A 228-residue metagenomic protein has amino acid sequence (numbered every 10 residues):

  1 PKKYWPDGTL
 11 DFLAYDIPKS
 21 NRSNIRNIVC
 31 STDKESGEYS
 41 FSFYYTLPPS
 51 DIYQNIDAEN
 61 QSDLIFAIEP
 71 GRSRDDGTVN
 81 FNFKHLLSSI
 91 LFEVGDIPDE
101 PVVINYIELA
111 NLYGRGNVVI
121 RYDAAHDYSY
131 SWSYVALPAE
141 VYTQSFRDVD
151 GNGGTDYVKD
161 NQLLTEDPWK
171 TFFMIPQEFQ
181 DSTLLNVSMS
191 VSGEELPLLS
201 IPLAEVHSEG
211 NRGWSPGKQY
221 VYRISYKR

Functional and structural regions predicted by a protein language model:
P1-V103, E108, S188-V191, H207-R228: Short, low-hydrophobicity acidic/polar segments
Y4, D16, T46-L47, A136 (+4 more regions): Selective for proline/serine-rich intrinsically disordered segments in cytosolic/nuclear regulatory regions
I17-K19, P48, V119-D123, P176: Alpha-helix initiation/capping motif
P18-R22, Q144-D150, L203-V206: Short regulatory "switch" loops immediately downstream of catalytic or recognition motifs within protein catalytic
S20-R26, P101, R115-N117, Q180-T183 (+1 more regions): Short, surface-exposed beta-strand/loop "edge" segments at domain boundaries and coil↔beta transitions
F66-A67, R72-R74, T78, N82-W169: Short helix-loop boundary/capping segments
D150-E205: Extended serine/threonine-enriched, polar tracts that run as long, contiguous segments within proteins
